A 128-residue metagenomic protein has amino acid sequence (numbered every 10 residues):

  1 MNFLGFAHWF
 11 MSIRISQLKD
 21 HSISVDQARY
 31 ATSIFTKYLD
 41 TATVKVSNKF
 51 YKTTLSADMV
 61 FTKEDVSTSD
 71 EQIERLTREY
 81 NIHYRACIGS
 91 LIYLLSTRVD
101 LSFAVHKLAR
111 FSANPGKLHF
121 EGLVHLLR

Functional and structural regions predicted by a protein language model:
M1-R128: Long, low-complexity, charge-biased intrinsically disordered regions
